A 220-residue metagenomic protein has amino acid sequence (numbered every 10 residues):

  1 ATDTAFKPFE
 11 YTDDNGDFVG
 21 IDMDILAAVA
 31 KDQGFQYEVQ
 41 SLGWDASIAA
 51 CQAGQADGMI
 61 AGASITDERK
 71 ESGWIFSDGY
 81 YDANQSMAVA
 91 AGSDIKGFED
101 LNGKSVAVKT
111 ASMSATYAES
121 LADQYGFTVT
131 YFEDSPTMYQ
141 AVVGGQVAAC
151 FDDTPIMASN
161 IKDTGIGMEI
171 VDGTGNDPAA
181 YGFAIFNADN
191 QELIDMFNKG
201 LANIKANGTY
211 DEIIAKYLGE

Functional and structural regions predicted by a protein language model:
A1-A63: Extracytoplasmic small-molecule ligand-binding "clamshell" domains of the periplasmic binding protein/Venus flytrap
I21, D100-N102, D153, D189-N203 (+2 more regions): Short amphipathic alpha-helical coupling segments at ligand-binding clamshell hinges and other catalytic/signaling
M23, E38-A50, S93, V129-G144: Short helix-initiation/N-cap motifs at beta->coil->alpha
V29, C51-Q52, L101, V142-V143 (+2 more regions): Hydrophobic residues within well-ordered alpha-helices
F35-Q36, M113-T130, M168-G173, N198-E220: Ligand-binding clefts/hinges and TM-proximal coupling segments of bilobed small-molecule sensing domains
A46, A63-E71, Y117-S120, V143-G144 (+1 more regions): A ligand-binding cleft/hinge motif common to bilobed small-molecule-binding domains
Y81-V89, A158, K162-K199, L218-E220: Periplasmic-binding protein-like
V89-V106: Flexible hinge/capping segments at coil-to-helix
